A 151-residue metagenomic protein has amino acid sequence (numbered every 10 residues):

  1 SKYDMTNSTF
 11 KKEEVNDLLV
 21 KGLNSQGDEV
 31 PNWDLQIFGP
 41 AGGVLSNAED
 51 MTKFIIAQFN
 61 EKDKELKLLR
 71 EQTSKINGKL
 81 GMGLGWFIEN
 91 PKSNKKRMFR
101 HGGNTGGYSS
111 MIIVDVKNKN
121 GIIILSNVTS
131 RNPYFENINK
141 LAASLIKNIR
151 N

Functional and structural regions predicted by a protein language model:
S1: Basic phosphate/pyrophosphate-binding loop/patch that engages nucleotide-derived ligands
D4-K11, D17, N24-N151: Catalytic loop of the DD-peptidase/beta-lactamase superfamily, centered on the K-T-G motif and neighboring
